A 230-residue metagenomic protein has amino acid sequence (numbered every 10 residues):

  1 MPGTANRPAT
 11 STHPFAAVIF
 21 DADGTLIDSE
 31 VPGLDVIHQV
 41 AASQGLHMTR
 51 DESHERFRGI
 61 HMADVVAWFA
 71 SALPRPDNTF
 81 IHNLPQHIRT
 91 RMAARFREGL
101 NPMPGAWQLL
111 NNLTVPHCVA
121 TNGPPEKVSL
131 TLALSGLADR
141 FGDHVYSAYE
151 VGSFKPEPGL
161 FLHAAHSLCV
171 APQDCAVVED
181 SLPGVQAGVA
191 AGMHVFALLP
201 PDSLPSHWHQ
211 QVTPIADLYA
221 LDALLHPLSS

Functional and structural regions predicted by a protein language model:
M1-A16, W107, N111, V115 (+1 more regions): Asp-based, Mg2+/Mn2+-dependent phosphohydrolase catalytic module
P2-H54: Active-site neighborhood of HAD-like aspartate-dependent phosphohydrolases
T25, T121-G123: Conserved phosphate-coupling serine/threonine residues in phosphotransfer and NTP-handling enzymes
P32, F57-H61, H87, N101-G105 (+2 more regions): Short beta->alpha linker loops
G33, I37, A41, M62-V66 (+2 more regions): Hydrophobic alpha-helical core bundles mediating ligand binding, dimerization, or RNAP-core interactions
V40-P74: Alpha-helical substrate-recognition element adjacent to the catalytic core
L46-E55, P74-Q86, D139-R140, P172: Short, surface-exposed acidic
A67-G105: Metal-dependent phosphoesterase signature
